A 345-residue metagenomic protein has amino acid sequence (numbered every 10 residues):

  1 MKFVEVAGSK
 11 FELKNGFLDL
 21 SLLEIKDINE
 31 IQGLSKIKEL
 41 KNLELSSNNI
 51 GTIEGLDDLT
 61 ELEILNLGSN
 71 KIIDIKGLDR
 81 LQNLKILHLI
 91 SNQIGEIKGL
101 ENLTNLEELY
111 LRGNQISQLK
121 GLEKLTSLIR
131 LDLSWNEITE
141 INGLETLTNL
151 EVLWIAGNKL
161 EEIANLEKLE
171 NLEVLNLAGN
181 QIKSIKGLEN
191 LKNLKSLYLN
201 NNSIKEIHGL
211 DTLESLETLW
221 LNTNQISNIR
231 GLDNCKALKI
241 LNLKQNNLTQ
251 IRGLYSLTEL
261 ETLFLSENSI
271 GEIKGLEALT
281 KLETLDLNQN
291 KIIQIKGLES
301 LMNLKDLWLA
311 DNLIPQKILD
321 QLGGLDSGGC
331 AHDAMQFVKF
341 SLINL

Functional and structural regions predicted by a protein language model:
M1-T52, D57-I73, K85-S91, G95 (+11 more regions): The feature captures the LRR N-terminal capping module
